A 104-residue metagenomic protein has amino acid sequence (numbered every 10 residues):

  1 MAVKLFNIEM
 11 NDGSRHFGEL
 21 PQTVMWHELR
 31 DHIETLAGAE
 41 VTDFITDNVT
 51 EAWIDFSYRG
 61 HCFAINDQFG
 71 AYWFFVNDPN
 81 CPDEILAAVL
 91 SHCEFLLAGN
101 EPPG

Functional and structural regions predicted by a protein language model:
M1-V49: Negatively charged, low-complexity tracts enriched in Asp/Glu with abundant Ser/Thr
A2-N11, N80-G104: Mixed-charge, Lys/Arg-enriched low-complexity segments
G13-R15, E51-W53, A71-W73: A generic structural signal for beta-strand entry/edge sites
R30-I33, A52, W73-V76, N100: Cysteine-centric segments in proteins
D47-S57: Ser/Thr-rich, low-complexity intrinsically disordered terminal regions
D55-E94: Short, compact, well-ordered microdomains
